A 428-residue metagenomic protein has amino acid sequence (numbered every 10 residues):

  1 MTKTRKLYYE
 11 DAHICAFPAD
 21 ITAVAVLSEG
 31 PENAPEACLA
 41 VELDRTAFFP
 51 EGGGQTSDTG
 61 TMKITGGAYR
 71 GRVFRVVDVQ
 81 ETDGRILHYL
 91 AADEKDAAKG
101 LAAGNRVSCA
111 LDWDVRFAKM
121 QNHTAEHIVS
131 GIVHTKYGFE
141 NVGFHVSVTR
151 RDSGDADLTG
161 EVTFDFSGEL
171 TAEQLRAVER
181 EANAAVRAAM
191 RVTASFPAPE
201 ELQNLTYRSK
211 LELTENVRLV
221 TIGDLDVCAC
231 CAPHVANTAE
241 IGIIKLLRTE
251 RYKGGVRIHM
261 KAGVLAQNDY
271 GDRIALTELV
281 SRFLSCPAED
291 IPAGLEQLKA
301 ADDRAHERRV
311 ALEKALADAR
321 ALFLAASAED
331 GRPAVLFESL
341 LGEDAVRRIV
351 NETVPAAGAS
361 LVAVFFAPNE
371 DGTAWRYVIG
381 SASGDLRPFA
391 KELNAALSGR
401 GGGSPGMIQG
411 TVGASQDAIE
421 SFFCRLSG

Functional and structural regions predicted by a protein language model:
M1-G428: A glycine- and charged-residue-rich anion-binding loop/surface
